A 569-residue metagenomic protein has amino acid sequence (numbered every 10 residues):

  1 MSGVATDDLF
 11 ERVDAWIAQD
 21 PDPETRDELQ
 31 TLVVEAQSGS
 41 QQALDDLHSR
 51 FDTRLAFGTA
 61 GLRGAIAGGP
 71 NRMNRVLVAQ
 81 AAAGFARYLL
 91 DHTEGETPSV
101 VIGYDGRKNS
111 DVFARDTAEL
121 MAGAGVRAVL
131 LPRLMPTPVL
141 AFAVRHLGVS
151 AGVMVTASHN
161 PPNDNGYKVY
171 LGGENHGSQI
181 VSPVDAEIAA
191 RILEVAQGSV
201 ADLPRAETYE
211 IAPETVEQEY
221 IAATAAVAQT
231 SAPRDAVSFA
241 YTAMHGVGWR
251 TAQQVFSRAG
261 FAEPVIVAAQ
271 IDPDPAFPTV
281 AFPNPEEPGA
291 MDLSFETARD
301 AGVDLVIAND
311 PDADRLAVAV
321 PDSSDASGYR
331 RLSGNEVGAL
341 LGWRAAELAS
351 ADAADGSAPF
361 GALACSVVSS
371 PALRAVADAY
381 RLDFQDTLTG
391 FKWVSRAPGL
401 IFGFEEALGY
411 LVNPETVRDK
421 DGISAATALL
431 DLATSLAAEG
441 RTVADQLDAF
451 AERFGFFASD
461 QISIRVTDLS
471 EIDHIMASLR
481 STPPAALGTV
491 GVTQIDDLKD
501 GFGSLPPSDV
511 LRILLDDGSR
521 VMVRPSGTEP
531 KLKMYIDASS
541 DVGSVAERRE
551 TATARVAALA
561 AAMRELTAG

Functional and structural regions predicted by a protein language model:
G3-V4, F10-T117, E210-A236, V247 (+2 more regions): An N-terminal, well-structured beta->alpha segment
W16, D20-T25, D46-L55, N165-A298: Gly/Ser/Thr-enriched, mixed-charge loops and adjacent short helices that form phosphate/oxyanion-binding elements
F51-N71, A157-N160, A243-T251, V255 (+4 more regions): Conserved phosphate/anionic-ligand binding catalytic regions in large, soluble enzymes, centered on
V101-D164, V255-V318: N-terminal small/polar loop signature for handling phosphorylated ligands or for N-terminal nucleophile
F113-M121, N163-G172, A252, D314-V337 (+1 more regions): Short Gly/Thr/Asp-enriched flexible loops that form oxyanion-binding sites at enzyme active sites
Y170, N175-A201, E336-G361, C365-L373 (+1 more regions): Glycine-rich phosphate-binding loop plus the immediately following alpha-helix
R299, V303-L305, N309, A326-G328 (+3 more regions): Phosphate-binding and adjacent anionic-ligand microenvironments
